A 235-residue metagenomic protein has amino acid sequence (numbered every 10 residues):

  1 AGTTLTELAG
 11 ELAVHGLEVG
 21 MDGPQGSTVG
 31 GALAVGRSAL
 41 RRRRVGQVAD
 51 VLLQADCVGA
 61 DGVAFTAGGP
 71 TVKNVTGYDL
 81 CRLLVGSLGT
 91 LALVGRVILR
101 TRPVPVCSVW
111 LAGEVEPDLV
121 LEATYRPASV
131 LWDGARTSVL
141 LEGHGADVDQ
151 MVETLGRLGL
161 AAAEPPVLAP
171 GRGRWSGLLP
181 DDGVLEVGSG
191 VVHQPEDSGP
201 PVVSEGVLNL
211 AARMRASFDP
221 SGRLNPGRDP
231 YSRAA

Functional and structural regions predicted by a protein language model:
G2, V139, Q194: Residue-level signal for inorganic ion chemistry
T3-T6, T28: Short, structural beta-strand-to-alpha-helix junction motif
E7-A9, V14-G16: Membrane helical hairpin/interfacial module
E11-L12, P117-T124, V148-L160, D182: Short amphipathic alpha-helices in soluble, non-transmembrane regions that often serve as interface/regulatory elements
M21-A128, T137: FAD-binding subdomain of flavoenzyme oxidoreductases
E114-E116, L141-V148, D197-S198: Helix N-cap motif at beta-to-alpha junctions
S129-A163: Aromatic-anchored, glycine/proline-accented short structural segments that stabilize local strand-turns or short
G134, T154-A235: Conserved glycine-rich FAD pyrophosphate-binding loop
